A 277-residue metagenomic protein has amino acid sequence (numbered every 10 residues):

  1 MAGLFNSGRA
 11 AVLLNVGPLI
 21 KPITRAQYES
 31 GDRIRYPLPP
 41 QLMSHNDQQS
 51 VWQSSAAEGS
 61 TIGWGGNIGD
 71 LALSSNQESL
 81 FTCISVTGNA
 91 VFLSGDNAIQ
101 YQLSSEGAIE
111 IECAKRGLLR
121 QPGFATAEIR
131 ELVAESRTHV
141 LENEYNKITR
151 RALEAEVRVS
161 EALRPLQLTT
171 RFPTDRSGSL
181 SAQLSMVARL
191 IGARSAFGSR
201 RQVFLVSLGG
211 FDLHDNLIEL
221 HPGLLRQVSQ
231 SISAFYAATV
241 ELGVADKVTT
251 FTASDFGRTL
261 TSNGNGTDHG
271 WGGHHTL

Functional and structural regions predicted by a protein language model:
A2-E241, H274-L277: Feature for exported/extracytoplasmic and membrane-associated proteins, marking the mature portion
R201-V203, A245-K247, A253, G270-G273: Active-site lining segments that contact anionic ligands and/or coordinate catalytic metals
D215-P222, F256-G273: Short glycine/threonine-rich loop-to-helix capping motif typified by GTGT followed within a few residues by an Asp-Pro
T239-G264: Metal-dependent active-site segment of extracytoplasmic phospho-/sulfohydrolases and closely related
